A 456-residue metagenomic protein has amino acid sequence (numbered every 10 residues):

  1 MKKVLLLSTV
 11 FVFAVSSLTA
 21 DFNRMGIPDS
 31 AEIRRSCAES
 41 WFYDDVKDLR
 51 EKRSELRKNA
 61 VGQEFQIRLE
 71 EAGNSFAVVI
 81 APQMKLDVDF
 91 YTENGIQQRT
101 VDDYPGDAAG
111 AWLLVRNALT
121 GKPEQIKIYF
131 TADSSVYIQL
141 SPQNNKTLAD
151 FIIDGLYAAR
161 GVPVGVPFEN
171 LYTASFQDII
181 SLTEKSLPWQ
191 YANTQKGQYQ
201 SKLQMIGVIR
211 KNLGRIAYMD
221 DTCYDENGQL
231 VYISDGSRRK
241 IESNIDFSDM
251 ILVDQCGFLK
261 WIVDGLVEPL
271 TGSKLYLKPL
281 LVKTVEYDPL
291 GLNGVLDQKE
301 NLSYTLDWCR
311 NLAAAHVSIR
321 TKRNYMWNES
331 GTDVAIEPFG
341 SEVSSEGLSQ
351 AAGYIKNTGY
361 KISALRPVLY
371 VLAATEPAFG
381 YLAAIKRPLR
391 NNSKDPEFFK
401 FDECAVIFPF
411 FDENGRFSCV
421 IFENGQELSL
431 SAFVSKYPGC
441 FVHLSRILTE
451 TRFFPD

Functional and structural regions predicted by a protein language model:
V4-A14: Sec-dependent N-terminal signal peptides
A14-A20: Boundary at the C-terminal end of the N-terminal hydrophobic targeting segment
A20-D456: Cysteine-nucleophile amide-bond enzymes
